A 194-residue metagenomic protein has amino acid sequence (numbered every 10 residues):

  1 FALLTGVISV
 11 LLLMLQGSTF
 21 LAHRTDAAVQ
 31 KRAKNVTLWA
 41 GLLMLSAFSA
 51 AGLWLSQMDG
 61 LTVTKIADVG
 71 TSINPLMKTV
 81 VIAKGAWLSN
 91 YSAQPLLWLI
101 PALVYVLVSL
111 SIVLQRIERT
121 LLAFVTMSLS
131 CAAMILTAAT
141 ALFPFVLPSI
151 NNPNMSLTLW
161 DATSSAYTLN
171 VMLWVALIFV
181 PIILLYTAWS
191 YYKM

Functional and structural regions predicted by a protein language model:
F1-Q115, R119-T120: Long, contiguous internal "core" modules enriched in hydrophobic/ aromatic residues
L4-V10, W174-P181: Hydrophobic alpha-helical transmembrane segments of multi-pass membrane proteins
Q16, L142, S190: Divalent metal-coordination and catalytic microenvironments
T62-N74, M134-M155: Juxtamembrane non-transmembrane "cap" segments at the membrane-aqueous interface of multi-pass membrane proteins
M77-A83, S149-L169: Short, membrane-exposed interhelical loops at transmembrane-helix boundaries
V113-E118, Y186-M194: Membrane-interface capping segments at transmembrane-helix boundaries
V125-A132: Central hydrophobic cores of alpha-helical transmembrane segments in multi-pass integral membrane proteins
A132-I135, L177-L185: Hydrophobic transmembrane alpha-helical segments of multi-pass transport and channel proteins
